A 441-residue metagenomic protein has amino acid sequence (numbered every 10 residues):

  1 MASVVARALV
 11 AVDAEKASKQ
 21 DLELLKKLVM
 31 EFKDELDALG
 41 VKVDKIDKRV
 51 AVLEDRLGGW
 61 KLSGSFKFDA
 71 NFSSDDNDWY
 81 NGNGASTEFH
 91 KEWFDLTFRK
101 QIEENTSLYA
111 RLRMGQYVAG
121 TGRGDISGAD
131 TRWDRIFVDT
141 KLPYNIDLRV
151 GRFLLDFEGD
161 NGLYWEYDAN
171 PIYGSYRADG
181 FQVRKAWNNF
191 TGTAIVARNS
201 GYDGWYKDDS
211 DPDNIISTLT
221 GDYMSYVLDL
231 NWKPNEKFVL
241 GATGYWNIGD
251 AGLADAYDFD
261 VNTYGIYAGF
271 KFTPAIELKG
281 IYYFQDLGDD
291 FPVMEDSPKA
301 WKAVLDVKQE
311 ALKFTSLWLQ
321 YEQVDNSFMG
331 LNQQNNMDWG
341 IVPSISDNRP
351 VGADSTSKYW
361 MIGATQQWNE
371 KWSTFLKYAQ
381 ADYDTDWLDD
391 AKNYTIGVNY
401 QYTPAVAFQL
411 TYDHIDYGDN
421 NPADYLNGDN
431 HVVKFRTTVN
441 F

Functional and structural regions predicted by a protein language model:
A2-K67, S74-D76, Y80: N-terminal periplasmic/intermembrane-space "pro-region" immediately following the signal or transit peptide
V12, S74-S86, G120-G128, K237-F238 (+1 more regions): Outer-membrane beta-barrel pore domains
G58-F72, N83-Y206, D222-V239, G269 (+2 more regions): Outer membrane beta-barrel
N170-P171, I216-G221, D255-A256: Alpha-helix capping and helix-loop boundary segments enriched in small/acidic/polar residues
N189, D211-D213, L388: Intrinsic-disorder/low-complexity loop/linker signature
S200-Y202, L219, I248-A251: Extended, compositionally biased alpha-helical segments that mediate assembly or anchoring
W205-S217, G397: Intrinsically disordered, low-complexity Ser/Thr- and acidic-rich flexible linkers and loops, especially at boundaries
T220-Y223, D354: Glycine-rich, flexible loop segments associated with nucleotide phosphate handling
